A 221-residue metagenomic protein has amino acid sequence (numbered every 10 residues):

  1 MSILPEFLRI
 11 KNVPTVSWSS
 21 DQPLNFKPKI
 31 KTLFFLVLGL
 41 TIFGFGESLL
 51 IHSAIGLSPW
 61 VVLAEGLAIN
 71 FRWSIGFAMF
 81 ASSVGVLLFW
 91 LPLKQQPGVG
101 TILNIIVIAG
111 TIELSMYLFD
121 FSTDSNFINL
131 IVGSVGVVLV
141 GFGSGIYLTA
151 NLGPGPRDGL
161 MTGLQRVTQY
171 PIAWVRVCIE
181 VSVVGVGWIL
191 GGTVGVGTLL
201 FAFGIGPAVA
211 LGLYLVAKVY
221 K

Functional and structural regions predicted by a protein language model:
S2-K221: Core subunits and conserved enzymes of cellular information-processing and envelope-translocation systems across
